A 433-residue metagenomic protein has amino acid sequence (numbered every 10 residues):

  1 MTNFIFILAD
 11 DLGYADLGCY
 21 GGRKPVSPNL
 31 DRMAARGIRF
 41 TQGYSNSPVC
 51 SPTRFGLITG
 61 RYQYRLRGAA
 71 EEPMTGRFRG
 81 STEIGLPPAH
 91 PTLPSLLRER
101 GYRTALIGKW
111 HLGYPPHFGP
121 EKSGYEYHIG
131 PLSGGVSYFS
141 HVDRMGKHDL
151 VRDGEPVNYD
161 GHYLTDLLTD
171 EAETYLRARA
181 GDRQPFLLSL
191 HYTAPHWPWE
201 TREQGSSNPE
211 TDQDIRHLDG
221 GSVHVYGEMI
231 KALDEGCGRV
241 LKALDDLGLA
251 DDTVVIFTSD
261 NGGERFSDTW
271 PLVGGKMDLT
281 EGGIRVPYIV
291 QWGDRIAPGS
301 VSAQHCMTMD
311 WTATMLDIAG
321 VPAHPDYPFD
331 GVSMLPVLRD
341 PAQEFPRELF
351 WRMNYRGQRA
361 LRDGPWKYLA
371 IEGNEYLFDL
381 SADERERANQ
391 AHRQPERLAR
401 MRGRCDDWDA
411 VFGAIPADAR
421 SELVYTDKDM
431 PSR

Functional and structural regions predicted by a protein language model:
M1-E375, L380-G403, D407-A410, A414-R433: Formylglycine-dependent sulfatase
